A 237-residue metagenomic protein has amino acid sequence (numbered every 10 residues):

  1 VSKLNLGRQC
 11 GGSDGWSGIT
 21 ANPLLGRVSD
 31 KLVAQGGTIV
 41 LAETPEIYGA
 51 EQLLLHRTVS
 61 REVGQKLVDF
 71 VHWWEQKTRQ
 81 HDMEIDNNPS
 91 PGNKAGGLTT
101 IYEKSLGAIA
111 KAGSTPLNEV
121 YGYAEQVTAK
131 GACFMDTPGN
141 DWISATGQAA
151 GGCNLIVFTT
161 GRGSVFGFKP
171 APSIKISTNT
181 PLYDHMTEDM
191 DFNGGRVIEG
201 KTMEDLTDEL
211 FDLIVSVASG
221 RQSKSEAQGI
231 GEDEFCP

Functional and structural regions predicted by a protein language model:
K3, R8, D14-P237: Anaerobic metallocofactor- and corrinoid-dependent redox/one-carbon enzyme cores, especially those from methanogenesis
